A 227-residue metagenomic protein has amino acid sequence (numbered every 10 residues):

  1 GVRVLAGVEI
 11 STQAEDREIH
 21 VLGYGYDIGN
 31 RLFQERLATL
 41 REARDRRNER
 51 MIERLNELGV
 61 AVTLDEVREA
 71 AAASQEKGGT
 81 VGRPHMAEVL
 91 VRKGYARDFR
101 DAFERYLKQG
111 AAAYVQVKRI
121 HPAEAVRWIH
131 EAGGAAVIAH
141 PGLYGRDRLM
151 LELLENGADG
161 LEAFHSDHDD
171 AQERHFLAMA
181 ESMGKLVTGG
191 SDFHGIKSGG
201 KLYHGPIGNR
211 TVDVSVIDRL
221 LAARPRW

Functional and structural regions predicted by a protein language model:
G1-I28, L40, R97, V117-W227: Charged catalytic cores and adjacent phosphate/nucleic-acid-binding surfaces used for phosphate/nucleic-acid chemistry
G1-R50, R54-N56, A61-A71, T80-V81: Mid-domain alpha/beta scaffold segments of enzyme catalytic cores
N48, L64, R83-P84, A96-R100 (+1 more regions): Alpha-helix initiation and N-capping motif
L58, K93, F164: Change "in soluble alpha/beta enzymes" to "in soluble alpha/beta proteins
D65, E69-A73, S215-A222: Polar/charged alpha-helical tracts
A72-V137: Conserved acidic, metal-coordinating active-site core of Asp-based, Mg2+-dependent phosphoryl-transfer enzymes
